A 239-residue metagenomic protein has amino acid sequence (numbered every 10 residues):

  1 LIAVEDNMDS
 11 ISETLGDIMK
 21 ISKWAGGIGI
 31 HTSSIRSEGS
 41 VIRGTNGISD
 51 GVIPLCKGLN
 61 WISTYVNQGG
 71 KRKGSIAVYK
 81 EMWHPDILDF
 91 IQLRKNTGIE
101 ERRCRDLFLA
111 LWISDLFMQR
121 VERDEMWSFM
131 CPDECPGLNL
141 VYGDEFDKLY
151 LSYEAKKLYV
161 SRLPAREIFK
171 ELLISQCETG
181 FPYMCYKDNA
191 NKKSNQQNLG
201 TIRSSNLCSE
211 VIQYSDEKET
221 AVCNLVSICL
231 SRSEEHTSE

Functional and structural regions predicted by a protein language model:
L1-L230, E234: Active-site cavity-forming subdomains of large catalytic enzyme subunits
E235-E239: Conserved small/polar residues in nucleotide/adenosyl-binding loops
